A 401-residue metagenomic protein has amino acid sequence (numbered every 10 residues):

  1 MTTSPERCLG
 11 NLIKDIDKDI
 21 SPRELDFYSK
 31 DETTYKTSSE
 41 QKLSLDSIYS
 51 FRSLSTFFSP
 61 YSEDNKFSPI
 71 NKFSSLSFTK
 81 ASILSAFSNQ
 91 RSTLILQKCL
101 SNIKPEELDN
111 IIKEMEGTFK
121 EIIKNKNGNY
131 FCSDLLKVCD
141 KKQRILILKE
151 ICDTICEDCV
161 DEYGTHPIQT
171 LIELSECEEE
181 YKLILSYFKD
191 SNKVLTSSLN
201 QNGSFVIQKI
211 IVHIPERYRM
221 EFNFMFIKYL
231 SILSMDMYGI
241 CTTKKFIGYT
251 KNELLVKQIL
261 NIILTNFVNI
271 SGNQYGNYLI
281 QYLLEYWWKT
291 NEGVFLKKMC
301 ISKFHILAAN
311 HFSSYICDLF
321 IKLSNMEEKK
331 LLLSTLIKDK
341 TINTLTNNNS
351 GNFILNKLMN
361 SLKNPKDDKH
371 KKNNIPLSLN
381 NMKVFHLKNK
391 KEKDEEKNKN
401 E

Functional and structural regions predicted by a protein language model:
T2-E401: Eukaryotic gene-expression regulator signature that favors modular helical reader/repeat domains and their
